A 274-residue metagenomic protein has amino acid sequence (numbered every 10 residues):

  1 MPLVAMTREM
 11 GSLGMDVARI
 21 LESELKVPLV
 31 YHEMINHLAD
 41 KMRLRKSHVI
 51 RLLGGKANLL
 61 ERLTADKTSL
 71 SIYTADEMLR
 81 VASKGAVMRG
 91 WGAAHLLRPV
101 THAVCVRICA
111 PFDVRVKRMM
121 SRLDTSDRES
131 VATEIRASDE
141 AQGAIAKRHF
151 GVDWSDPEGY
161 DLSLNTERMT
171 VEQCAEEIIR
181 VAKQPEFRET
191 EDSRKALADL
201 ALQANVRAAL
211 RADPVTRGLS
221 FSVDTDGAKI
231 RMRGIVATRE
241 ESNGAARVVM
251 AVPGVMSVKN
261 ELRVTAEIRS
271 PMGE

Functional and structural regions predicted by a protein language model:
M1-A5, G85-V87: Residue-level preference for the first positions of well-ordered beta-strands
V4-E22: Glycine-rich phosphate-binding P-loop
E24-V30: Post-Walker A helix-loop "phosphate-sensing" segment adjacent to the P-loop in P-loop NTPases
I35-A86, T125: ATP-dependent small-molecule kinase phosphotransfer cores that center on conserved nucleotide phosphate-binding segments
K67-I72, A86-G90, A144-R148, P214-V215: Short gly/ser/thr-rich secondary-structure transition/capping motifs
M88-L123: ATP-dependent NMP and nucleoside kinases share a basic, alpha-helical "lid"
P99, A110, K117-S121, S138-D139 (+2 more regions): N-terminal targeting leaders
